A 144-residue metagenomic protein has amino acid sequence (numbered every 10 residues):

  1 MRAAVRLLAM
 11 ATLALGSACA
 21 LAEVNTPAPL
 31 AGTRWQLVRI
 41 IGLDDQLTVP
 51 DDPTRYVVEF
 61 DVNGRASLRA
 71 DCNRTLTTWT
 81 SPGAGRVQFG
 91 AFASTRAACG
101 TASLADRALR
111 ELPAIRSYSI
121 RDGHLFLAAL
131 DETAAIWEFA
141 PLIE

Functional and structural regions predicted by a protein language model:
M1-L8: Bacterial N-terminal signal peptides that target proteins for export
L8-G16: Bacterial N-terminal signal peptides
A18-E144: Lipid interaction determinants
